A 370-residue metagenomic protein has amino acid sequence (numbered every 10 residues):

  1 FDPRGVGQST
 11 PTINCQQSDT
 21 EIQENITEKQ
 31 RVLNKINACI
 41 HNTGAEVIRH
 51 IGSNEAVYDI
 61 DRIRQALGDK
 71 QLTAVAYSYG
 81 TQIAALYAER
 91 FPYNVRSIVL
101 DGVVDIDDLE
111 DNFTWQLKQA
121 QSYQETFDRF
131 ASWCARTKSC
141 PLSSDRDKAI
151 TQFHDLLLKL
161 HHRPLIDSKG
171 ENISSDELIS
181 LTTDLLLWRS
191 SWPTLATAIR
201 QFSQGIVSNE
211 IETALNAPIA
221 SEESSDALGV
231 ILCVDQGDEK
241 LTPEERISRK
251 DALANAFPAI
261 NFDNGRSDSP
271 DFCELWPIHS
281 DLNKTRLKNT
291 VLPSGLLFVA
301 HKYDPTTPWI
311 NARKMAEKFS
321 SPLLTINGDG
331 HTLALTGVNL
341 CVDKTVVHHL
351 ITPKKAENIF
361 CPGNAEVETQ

Functional and structural regions predicted by a protein language model:
F1-E177, V230-I231, Q236-Q370: Gly/Pro-rich cap/lid or specificity-loop segments adjacent to the active site
V104-S122, A198, V207-S221: Flexible "cap/lid" loop of the alpha/beta hydrolase fold
L165-S180, L187-S191, P218-D226: Structural motif
L186-R200, Q204, D238-E244, K354: Short helix-capping/linker segments at secondary-structure and domain boundaries
F202-A220, N255-F262, V367-Q370: Short, mixed-charge aromatic SLiMs
